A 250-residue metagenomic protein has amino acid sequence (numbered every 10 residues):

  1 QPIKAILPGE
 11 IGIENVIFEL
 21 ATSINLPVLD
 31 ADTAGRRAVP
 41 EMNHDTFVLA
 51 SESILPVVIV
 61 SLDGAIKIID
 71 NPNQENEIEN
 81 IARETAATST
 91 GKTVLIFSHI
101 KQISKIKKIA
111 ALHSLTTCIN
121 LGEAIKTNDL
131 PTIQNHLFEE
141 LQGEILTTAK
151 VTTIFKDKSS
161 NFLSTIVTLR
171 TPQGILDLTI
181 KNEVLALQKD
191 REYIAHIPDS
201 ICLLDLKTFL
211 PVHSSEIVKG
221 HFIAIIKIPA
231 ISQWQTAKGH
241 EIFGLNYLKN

Functional and structural regions predicted by a protein language model:
Q1-F18, T22-L29: Alpha/propeptide regions of enzymes that mature by internal proteolysis
P2-I3, S89-K101, N128-T148, S232-K238: Flexible, glycine/charged-enriched surface loops at secondary-structure junctions
G9-N15, G35-R36, A230-I231: Gly/Ser/Thr-rich loops at beta-strand to alpha-helix junctions that form or flank small-molecule/cofactor-binding
T22-M42: Short, acidic/small-residue loops that bind anionic groups at enzyme active sites
N43-T85: A structural-propensity feature for long, helix-poor, extended segments
I96-T132: Accessory alpha-helical/coil subdomains and C-terminal extensions that flank or cap enzyme catalytic cores
T117-V167: Oxyanion-binding "anion nests"
V151-N250: C-terminal non-catalytic interaction/assembly regions of soluble proteins
